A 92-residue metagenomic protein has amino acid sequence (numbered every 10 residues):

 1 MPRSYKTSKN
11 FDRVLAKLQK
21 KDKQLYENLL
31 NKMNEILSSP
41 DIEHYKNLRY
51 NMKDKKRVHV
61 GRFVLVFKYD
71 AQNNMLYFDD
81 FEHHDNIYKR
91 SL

Functional and structural regions predicted by a protein language model:
M1-K32: Arg/Lys-rich, positively charged N-terminal/basic patches that mediate binding to nucleic acids
P2-S4, A16, K23, F63-V64 (+1 more regions): Enriched for short, Lys/Arg-rich terminal
D12, I42, H84-D85: Alpha-helix N-cap/helix-start and coil->helix boundary motif
D12, R49, Y88: Nucleotide phosphate-binding site architecture
N34-R57: A short, surface-exposed loop/turn module that caps and links secondary-structure elements
